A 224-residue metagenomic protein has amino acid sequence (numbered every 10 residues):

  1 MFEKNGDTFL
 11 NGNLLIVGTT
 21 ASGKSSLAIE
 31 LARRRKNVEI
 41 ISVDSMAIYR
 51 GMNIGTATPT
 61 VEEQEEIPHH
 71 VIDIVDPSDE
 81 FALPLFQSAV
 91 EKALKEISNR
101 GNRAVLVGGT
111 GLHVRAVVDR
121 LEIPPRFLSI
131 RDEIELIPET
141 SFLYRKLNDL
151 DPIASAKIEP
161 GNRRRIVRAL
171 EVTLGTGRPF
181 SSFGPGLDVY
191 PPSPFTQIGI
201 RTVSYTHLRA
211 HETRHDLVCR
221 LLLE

Functional and structural regions predicted by a protein language model:
F2-R209, R214: Phosphate/pyrophosphate-binding catalytic cores of soluble transferases and nucleic-acid-acting enzymes
A210-E224: Positively charged, low-complexity/disordered segments
